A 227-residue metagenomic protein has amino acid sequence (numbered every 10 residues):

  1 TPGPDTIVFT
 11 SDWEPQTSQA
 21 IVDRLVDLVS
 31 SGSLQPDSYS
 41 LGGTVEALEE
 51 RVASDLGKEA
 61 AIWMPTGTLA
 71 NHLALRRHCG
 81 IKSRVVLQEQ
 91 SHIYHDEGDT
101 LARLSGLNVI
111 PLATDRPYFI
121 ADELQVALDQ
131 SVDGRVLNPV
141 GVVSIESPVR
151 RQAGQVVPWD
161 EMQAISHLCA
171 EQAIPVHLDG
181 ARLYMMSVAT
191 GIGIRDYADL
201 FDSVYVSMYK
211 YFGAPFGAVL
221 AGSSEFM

Functional and structural regions predicted by a protein language model:
P2-M227: Conserved PLP-enzyme active-site core in the AAT-like
